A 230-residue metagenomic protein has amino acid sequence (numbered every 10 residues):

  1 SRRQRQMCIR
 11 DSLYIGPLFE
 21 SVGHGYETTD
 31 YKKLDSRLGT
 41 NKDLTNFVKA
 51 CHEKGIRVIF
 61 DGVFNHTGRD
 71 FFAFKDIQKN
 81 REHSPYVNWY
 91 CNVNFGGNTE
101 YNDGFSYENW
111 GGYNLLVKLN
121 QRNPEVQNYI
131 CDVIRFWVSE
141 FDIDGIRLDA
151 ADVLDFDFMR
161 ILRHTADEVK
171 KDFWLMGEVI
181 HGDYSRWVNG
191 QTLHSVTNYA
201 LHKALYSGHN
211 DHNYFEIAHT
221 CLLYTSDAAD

Functional and structural regions predicted by a protein language model:
Q4-D11, Y224-D230: Conserved small/polar residues in nucleotide/adenosyl-binding loops
R10, Y14, S36-Q78, E125 (+1 more regions): Substrate-binding cleft of carbohydrate-active enzyme catalytic domains
R10-D43, L162: Aromatic-lined carbohydrate-binding/catalytic grooves of carbohydrate-active enzymes
S12, R57-I59, G145-R147, W174-M176: Structural preference for beta-strand elements that scaffold enzyme active sites
E27-D35, H66-Y101, G190-Y199: Aromatic- and acidic-residue-enriched segments that line the glycan-binding/catalytic groove of carbohydrate-active
E27-G39, Y113-V126, D144-V153: The substrate-binding groove and active-site-proximal loops of carbohydrate-active enzymes, especially glycoside
V48, H66, Q78, V133-R135 (+2 more regions): Active-site-proximal helices and loops of the catalytic beta/alpha 8
K75-C131, R135-F136, E140, A151: Active-site-adjacent "subsite" loops/lids of carbohydrate-active enzymes
